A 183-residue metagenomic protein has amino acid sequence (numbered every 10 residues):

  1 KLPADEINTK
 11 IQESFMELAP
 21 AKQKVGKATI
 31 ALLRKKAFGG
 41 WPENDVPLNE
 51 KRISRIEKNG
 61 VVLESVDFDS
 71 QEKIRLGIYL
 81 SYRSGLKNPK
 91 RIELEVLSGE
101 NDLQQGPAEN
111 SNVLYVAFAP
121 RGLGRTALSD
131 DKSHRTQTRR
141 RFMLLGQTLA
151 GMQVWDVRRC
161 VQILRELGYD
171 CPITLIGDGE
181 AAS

Functional and structural regions predicted by a protein language model:
L2-P3, T148: Helix N-cap and loop-to-helix transition residues
P3-L80: Non-catalytic accessory segments flanking enzyme active sites
I11, Q23, E93-E95, P172-G177: Short hydrophobic beta-strand segments
N59-V61, Q71-K73, L86-N88, A108-N110 (+1 more regions): A structural signal for short secondary-structure junctions
V61, Q71, A150-Q153, V157 (+1 more regions): Active-site-proximal structural scaffolding
E64-L103: Glycine-rich active-site/cofactor-binding loop and its immediate structural neighborhood
N88-L167: Cap/lid segment of the alpha/beta-hydrolase catalytic domain
C160-S183: Primarily recognizes the serine-hydrolase "nucleophile elbow" in alpha/beta-hydrolase and SGNH/GDSL folds
